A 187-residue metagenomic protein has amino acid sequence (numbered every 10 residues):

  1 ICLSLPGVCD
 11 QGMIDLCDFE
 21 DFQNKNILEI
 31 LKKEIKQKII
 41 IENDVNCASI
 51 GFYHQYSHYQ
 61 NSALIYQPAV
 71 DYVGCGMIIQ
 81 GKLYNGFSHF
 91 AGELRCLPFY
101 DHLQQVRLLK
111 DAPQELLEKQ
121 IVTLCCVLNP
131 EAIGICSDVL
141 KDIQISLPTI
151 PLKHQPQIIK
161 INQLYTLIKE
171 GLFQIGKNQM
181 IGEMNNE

Functional and structural regions predicted by a protein language model:
I1-Y53, N61, L103, I143-H154: Glycine-rich phosphate-binding loop and adjoining helix at the ATP-binding site of ATP-dependent phosphoryl-transfer
L5, Y66-A69, S137-D138: Short secondary-structure boundary segments
C9-G12, C17, I79, A91 (+3 more regions): Basic, gly/Ser/Thr/Pro-rich low-complexity segments located predominantly at protein N termini
N26, R95-C96, N186: Short amphipathic alpha-helical leader/targeting segments
K33-Q37, F99-E187: ATP-binding/phosphotransfer module of carbohydrate and carboxylate kinases, centering on a glycine-rich
E34-C126: Glycine/GP-enriched mid-protein hinge/lid loop-to-helix segment characteristic of carbohydrate kinases
